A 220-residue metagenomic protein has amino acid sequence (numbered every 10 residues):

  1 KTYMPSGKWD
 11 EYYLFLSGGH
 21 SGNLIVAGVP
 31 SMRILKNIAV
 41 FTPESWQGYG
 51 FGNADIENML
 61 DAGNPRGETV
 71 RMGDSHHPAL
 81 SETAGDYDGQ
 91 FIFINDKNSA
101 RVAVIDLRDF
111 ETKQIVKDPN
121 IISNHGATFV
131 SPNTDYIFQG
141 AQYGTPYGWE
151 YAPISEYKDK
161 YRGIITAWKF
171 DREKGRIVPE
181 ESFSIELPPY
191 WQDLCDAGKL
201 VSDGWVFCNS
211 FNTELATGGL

Functional and structural regions predicted by a protein language model:
K1-P5, E44-N53, M59-D61, E68-A84 (+2 more regions): Repeated scaffold domains used in trafficking and secretory/extracellular systems, primarily beta-propellers
T2-E11, H77-A79, G89, Q139-Y161 (+1 more regions): Short, conserved, GDST-rich strand-edge loop motifs in beta-rich repeat architectures
S6-S17, I25: An edge-strand/N-cap motif at the start of beta-rich repeat modules
K8, G18, G85-Y87, N95-D96 (+3 more regions): Residue-level signal for WD-repeat beta-propeller blades
D10-Y12, G89-F91, N133-D135, D203-G204: Short coil/turn segments that connect the beta-strands within blades of beta-propeller domains
G19, N23-A62, F93-P119, K158-R162 (+1 more regions): Beta-propeller domains
I165-A167, E180-L220: Aromatic- and glycine-enriched pocket-lining scaffold segments that form the walls of small-molecule binding clefts
